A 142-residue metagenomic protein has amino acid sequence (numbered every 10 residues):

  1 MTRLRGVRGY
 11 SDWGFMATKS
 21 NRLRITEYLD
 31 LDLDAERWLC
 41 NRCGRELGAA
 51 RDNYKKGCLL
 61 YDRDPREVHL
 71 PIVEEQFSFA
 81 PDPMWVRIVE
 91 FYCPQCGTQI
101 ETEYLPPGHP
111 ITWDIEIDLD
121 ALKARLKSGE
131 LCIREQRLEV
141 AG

Functional and structural regions predicted by a protein language model:
R3-L31, P107-G142: Short, intrinsically disordered terminal segments enriched in charged and Pro/Gly residues
G6-E27, N41, R45-D82, L105-P107: Short recognition patches in nucleic-acid-associated and regulatory proteins
F15, C40, R87-V89, I115: Intrinsic disorder/low-complexity segments enriched in polar/charged and small flexible residues
L33-A35, W85-I88: Flanking scaffold residues of small Cys/His-coordinated metal-binding clusters
C40-G44, C93-C96: Short cysteine-rich clusters marking metal-coordination/redox-active sites
G48, C96-E101: Short loop/beta submotifs within extracellular cysteine-rich repeat domains
V89-F91, I100: Generic beta-strand structural signal
F91-Y92, A124: Phosphate-end processing signature that detects enzymes handling 5′-triphosphorylated RNA and polyphosphate
